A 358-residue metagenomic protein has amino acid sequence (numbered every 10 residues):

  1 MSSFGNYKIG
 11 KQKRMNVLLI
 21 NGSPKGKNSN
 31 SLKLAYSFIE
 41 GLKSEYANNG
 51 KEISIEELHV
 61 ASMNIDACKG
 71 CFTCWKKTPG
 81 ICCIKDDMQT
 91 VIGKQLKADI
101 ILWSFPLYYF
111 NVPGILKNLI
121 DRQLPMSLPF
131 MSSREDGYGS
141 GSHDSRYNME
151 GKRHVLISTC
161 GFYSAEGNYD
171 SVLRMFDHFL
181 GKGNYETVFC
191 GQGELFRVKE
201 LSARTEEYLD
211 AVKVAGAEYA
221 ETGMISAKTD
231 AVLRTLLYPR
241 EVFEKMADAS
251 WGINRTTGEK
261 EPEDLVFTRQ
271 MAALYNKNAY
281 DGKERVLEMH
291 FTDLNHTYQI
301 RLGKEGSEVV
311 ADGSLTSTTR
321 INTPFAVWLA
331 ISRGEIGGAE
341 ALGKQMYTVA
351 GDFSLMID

Functional and structural regions predicted by a protein language model:
S2-L128, E206-E259: N-terminal beta1-alpha1-beta2 submodule of the flavodoxin-like/Rossmannoid cofactor-binding fold
R14-N16, R153, V286: Residues that mark the start of a beta-strand
G22, V60, T159-G161, C190: Cofactor-binding loop segments of dinucleotide-utilizing enzymes, especially the Rossmann-like FAD- and NAD(P)+-binding
I92-G93, S145-Y147, A311, A339: Short secondary-structure boundary/capping segments
G114, A165-S171, R197-L201: A short secondary-structure junction signal
P129-G183: Short, glycine-/small-residue-rich phosphate/pyrophosphate-handling segment
Y185-Q192: Beta-strand-loop-alpha "switch" segments that mediate conformational coupling across diverse proteins
F243, D248-D358: Feature captures hydrophobic
